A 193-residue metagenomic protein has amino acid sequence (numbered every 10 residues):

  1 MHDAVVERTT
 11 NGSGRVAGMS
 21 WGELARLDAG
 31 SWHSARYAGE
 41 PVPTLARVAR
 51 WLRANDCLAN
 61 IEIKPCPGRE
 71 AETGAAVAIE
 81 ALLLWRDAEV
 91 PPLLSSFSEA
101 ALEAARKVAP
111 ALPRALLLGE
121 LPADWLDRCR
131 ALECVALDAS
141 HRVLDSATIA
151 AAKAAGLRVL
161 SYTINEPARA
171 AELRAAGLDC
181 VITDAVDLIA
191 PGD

Functional and structural regions predicted by a protein language model:
H2-L116, L132-V135, K153-A155: Metal-dependent phosphodiesterase/phospholipase catalytic core, i.e., the His/Asp/Glu-rich active-site region
A35-A38, A115-D193: C-terminal active-site rim and adjoining tail of enzyme catalytic domains
